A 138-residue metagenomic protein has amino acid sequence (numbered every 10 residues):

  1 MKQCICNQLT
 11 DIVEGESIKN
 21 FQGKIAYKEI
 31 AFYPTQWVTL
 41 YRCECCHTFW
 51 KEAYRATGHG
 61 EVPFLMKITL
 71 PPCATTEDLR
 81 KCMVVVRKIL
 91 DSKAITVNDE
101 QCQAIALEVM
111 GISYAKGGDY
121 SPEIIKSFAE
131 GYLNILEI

Functional and structural regions predicted by a protein language model:
K2, Q36-T39: Short metal-coordination and nucleic-acid-contact micro-motifs, chiefly zinc-binding Cys/His arrays
Q3-C4, C43: Short cysteine-rich clusters marking metal-coordination/redox-active sites
Q8-T10, F49-W50: Cys/His-rich microdomains that often coordinate metals
I12-G15, E52-A53: Short, non-ligating residues that shape and space the ligands of small metal-coordination modules and catalytic
F21-I30: Short Cys/His-rich Zn2+-coordinating modules
F32-P34: Short loop/turn motifs at secondary-structure junctions and domain boundaries
Y41-P72: Short, compact, well-ordered microdomains
T75-I138: Amphipathic alpha-helical segments in structured regions that serve as interaction surfaces
